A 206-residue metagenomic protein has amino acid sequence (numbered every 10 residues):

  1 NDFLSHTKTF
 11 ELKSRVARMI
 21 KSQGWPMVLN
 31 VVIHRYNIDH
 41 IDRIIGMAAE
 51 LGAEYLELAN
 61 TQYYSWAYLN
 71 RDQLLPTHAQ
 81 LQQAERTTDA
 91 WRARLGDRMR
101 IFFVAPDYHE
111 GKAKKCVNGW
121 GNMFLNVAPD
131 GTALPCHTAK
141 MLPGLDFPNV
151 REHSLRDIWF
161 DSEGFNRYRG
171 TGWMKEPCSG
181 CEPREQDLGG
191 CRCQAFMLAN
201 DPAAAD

Functional and structural regions predicted by a protein language model:
N1, L58, R71-Q73, A113 (+3 more regions): Generic secondary-structure boundary/loop-capping signal
N1-Y64, Q73-L75: Radical SAM/AdoMet-radical enzyme domain recognition
D2, Q82-E85, D89, R156 (+1 more regions): Generic detector of well-ordered alpha-helical segments enriched in charged/polar residues, highlighting helical
T7, W120-N122, G190-C191: Gly/Ser/Thr-rich helix-start
E11-L12, H40, L95, M99 (+2 more regions): Secondary-structure transition/capping residues
K13-Q23, R100-I101, D107-H109, L145-E152: Amphipathic repeat-derived elements
H40-R43, Q62-L142, F160, W173-Q186: A C-terminal junction/extension of Radical SAM enzymes
T138-D206: Flexible mid-to-C-terminal extensions adjoining Fe-S/redox cofactors in radical SAM and related proteins
